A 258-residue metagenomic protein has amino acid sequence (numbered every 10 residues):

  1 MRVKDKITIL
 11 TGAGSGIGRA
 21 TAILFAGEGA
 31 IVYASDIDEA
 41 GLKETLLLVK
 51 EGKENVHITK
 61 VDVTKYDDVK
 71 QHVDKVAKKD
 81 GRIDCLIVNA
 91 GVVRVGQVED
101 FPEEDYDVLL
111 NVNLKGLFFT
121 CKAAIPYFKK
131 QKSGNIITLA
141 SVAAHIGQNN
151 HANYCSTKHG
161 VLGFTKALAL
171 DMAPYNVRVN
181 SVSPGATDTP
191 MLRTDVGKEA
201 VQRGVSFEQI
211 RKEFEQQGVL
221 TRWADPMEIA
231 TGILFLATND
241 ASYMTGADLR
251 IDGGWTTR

Functional and structural regions predicted by a protein language model:
R2, F118, L220-I251, T256: C-terminal substrate-recognition "lid" of short-chain dehydrogenase/reductases
I7, G14-G16: Conserved glycine-rich cofactor-binding loop
I83, Q97-V98, P102-L110, F214: Substrate-binding pocket helix/loop in short-chain dehydrogenase/reductase
I87, A173, R178, M244-G246: Short, small/polar-rich loop/turn modules that mediate ligand/substrate recognition or access, typified
C121, T157, T165: Active-site helix of classical SDR
P126, L170-P174, S242: Alpha-helical segment proximal to the catalytic Tyr-Lys
S141: Residue(s) in the substrate-gating loop at a strand-loop-helix junction that position the organic substrate next
